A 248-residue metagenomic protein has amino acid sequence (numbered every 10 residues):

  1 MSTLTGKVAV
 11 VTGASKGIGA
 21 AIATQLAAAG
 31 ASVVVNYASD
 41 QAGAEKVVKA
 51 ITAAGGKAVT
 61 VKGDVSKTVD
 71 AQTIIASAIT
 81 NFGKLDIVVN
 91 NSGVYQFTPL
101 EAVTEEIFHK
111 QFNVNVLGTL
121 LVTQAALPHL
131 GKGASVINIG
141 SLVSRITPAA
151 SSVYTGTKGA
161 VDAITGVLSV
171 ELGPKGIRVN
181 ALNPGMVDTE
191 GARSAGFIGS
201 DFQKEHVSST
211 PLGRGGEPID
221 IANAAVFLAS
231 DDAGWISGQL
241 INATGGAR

Functional and structural regions predicted by a protein language model:
V8, S15-K16: Conserved glycine-rich cofactor-binding loop
P99-L100, T104-F112, H206: Substrate-binding pocket helix/loop in short-chain dehydrogenase/reductase
T123, T157: Active-site helix of classical SDR
P128, V170-P174, G234: Alpha-helical segment proximal to the catalytic Tyr-Lys
S141: Residue(s) in the substrate-gating loop at a strand-loop-helix junction that position the organic substrate next
I146, V226, S237-R248: Short C-terminal tail/terminal secondary-structure segment of NAD(P)H-dependent dehydrogenase/reductase domains
P174, M186-T210, D220: A glycine/serine/threonine-rich, flexible loop-to-helix segment that serves as the NAD(P) cofactor-binding "lid"
